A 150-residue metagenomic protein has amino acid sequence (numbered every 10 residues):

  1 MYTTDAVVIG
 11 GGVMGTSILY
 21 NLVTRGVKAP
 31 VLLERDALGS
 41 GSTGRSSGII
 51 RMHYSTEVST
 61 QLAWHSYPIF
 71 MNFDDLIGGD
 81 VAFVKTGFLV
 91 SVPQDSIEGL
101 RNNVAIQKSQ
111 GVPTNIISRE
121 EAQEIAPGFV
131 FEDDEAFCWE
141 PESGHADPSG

Functional and structural regions predicted by a protein language model:
M1-M14, V31: Beta1/beta-strand and adjacent pyrophosphate-binding region of the FAD-binding site in flavoprotein oxidoreductases
L22-V23, Q107: Hydrophobic alpha-helical packing residues
V23-G44: Glycine-rich FAD pyrophosphate-binding loop
G48-G128, E135: Dinucleotide-binding Rossmann-like beta1-alpha1 core, especially the glycine-rich loop that anchors the ADP
W139-G150: Helical element adjacent to the flavin cofactor pocket in flavoenzyme catalytic cores
